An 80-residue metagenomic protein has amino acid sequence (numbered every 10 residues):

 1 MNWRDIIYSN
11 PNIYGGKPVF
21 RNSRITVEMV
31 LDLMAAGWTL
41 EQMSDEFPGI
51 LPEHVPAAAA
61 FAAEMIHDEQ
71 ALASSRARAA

Functional and structural regions predicted by a protein language model:
M1-G15: Basic, low-complexity segments
N22: Anion-recognition interface
I25-A80: Long, charge-rich, low-complexity alpha-helical segments
